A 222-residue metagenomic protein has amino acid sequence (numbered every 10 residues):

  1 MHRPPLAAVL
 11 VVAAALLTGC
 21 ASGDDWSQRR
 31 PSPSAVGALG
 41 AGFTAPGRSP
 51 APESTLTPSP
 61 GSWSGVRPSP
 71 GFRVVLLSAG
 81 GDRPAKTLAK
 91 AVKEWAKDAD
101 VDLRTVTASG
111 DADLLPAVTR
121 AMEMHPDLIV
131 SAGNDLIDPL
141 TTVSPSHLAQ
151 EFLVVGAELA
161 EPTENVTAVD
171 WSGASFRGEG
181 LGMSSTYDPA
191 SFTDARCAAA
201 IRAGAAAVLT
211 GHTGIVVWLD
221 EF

Functional and structural regions predicted by a protein language model:
M1-T18: Sec-dependent bacterial lipoprotein signal peptides
C20-D24: Bacterial signal peptide processing site
D25-A112: Extracytoplasmic low-complexity, Pro/Thr/Ser/Ala/Gly-rich segments that lie immediately after a secretion/anchoring
G80-R83, N134-D138, A157-E161, F222: Solvent-exposed loop/turn segments at secondary-structure junctions within structured extracellular/periplasmic domains
D113-H125: Short, well-structured alpha-helical segments in soluble
P126-N134, E151-V155, V216-V217: Periplasmic-binding protein-like
Q150-C197: Ser/Thr/Gly-rich flexible loops in soluble cytosolic domains mediating phosphotransfer, phosphorylation
L181-F222: An alpha-beta-alpha
